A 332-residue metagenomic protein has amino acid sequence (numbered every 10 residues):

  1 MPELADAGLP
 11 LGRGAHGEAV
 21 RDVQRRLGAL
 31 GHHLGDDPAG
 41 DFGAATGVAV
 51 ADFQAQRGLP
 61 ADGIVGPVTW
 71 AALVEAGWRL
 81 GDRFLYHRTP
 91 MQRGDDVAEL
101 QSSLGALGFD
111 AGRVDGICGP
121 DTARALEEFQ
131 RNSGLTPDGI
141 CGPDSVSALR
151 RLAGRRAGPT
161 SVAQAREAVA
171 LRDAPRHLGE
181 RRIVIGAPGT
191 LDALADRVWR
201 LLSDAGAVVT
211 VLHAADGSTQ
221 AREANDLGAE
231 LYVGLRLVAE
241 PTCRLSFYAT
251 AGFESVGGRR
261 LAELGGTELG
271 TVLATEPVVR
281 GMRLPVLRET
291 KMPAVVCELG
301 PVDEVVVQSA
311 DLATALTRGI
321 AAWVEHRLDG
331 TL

Functional and structural regions predicted by a protein language model:
M1-G40, A45, Q56, V74-G116 (+2 more regions): Acidic, Ser/Thr/Pro/Gly-enriched interdomain connector segments
A39, D62, D138, E230: Conserved acidic residues
A45-V50, D121: Short, solvent-exposed linear patches
V50-F53, L126: Conserved hydrophobic/aromatic packing and binding residues within compact polymer-binding modules
G81-L85, A106, R124-E128, N132 (+2 more regions): Non-catalytic propeptide/linker segments at domain boundaries
P175-L332: Active-site-proximal helix/loop segments of hydrolytic enzymes
